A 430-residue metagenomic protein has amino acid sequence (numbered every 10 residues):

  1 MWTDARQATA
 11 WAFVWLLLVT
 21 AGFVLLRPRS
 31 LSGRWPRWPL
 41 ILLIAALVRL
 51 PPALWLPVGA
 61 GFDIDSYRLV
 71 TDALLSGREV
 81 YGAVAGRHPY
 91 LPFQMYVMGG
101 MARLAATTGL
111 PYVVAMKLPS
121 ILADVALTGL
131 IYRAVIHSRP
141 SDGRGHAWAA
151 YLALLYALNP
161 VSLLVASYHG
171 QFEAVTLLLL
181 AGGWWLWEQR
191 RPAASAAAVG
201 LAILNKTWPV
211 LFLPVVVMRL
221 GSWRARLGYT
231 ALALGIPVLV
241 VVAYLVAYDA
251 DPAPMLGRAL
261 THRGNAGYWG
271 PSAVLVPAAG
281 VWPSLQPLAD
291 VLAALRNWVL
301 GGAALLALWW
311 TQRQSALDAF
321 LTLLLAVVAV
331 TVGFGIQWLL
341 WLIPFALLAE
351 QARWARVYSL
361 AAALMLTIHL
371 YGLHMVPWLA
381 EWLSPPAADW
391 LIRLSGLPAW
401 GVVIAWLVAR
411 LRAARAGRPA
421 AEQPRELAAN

Functional and structural regions predicted by a protein language model:
M1-G257, G264-A266, A293-N430: Multi-pass membrane glycosyltransferase architecture that uses lipid-linked
R258-W298: Membrane-lumen/periplasm interface segments of multi-pass, membrane-embedded glycan/lipid transferases
